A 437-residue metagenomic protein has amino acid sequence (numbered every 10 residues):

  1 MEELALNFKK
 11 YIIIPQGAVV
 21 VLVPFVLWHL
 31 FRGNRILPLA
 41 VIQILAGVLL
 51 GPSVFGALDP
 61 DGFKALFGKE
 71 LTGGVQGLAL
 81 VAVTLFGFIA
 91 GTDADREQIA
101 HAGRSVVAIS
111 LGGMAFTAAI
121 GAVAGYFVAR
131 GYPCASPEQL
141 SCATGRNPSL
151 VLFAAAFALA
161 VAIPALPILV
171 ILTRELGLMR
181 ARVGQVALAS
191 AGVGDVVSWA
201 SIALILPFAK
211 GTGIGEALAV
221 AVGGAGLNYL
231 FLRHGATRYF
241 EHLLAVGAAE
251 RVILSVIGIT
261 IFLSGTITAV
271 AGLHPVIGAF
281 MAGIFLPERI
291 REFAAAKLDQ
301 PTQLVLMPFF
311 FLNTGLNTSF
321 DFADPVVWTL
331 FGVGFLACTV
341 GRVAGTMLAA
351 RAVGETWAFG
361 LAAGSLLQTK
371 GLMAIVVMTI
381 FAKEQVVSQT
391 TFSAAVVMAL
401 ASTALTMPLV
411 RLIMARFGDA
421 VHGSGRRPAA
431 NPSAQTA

Functional and structural regions predicted by a protein language model:
M1-Y11, G17, A135-S141, G235-V256 (+2 more regions): Intrinsically disordered, low-complexity non-transmembrane regions of multi-pass membrane transporters
E2-I44: N-terminal phosphate-binding or glycine-rich loops at protein starts, especially the Walker A/P-loop of NTPases
L6-V20, E70-G87, P148-P164, E216-N228 (+3 more regions): Structural signature of hydrophobic alpha-helical transmembrane segments
V20-H29, I44, V48, P52 (+17 more regions): Transmembrane alpha-helical segments of multi-pass membrane transport proteins and ion-pumping complexes
V26-G33, G56-A57, R96-L176, T314-M398 (+1 more regions): Transmembrane alpha-helices that form the ion-translocation and gating core of multi-pass ion transport proteins
N34-R35, L49-S105, F240-V333, E355: Membrane-interface junctions of multi-pass transporters
Q43-F55, A108-A122, A189-A203, A248-G265 (+3 more regions): Small-residue-rich segments of transmembrane alpha-helices in multi-pass membrane proteins, especially helix faces
R96-H101, P133-A143, V170-G223, T237-R238 (+1 more regions): Alpha-helical transmembrane bundle and helix-membrane interface signal in multi-pass integral membrane proteins
